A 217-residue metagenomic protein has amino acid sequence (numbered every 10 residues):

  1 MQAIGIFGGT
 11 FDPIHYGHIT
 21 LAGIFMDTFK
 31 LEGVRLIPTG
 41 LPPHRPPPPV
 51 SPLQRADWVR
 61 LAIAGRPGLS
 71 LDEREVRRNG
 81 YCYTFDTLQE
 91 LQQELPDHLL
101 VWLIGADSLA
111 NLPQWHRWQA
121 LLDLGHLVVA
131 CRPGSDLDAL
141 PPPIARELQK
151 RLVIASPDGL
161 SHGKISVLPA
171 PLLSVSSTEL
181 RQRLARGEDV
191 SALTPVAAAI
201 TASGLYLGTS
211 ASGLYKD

Functional and structural regions predicted by a protein language model:
M1-D217: Nucleotidyltransferase catalytic core that binds NTPs
